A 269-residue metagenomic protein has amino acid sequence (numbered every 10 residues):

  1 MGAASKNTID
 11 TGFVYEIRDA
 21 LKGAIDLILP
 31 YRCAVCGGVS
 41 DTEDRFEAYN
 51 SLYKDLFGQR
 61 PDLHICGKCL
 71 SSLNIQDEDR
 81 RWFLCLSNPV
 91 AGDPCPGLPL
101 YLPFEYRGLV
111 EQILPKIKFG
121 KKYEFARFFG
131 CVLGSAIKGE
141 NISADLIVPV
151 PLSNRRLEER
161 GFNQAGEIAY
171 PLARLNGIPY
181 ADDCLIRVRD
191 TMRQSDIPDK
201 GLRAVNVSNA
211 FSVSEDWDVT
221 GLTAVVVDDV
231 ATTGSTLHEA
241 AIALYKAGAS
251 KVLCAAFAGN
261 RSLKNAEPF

Functional and structural regions predicted by a protein language model:
M1-D228, T232-F269: Glycine-rich phosphate/pyrophosphate-handling loop used in enzymes and phosphotransfer proteins
